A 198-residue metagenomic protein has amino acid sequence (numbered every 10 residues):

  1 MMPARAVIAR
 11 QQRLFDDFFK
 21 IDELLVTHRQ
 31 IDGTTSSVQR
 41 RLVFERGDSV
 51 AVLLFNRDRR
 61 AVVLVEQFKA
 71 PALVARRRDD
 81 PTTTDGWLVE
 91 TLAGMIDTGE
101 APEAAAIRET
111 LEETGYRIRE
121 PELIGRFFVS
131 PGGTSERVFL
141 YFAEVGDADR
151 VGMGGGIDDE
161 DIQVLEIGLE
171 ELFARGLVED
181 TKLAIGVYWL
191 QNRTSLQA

Functional and structural regions predicted by a protein language model:
M1-R10, F15-F18: Alpha-helical and coiled-coil interaction segments, frequently adjacent to or embedded within charge-biased
R5-R10, E66, D80, D85-W87 (+3 more regions): Nudix hydrolase/Nudix homology domain
F15-A61, Q67, L73-R77: Acidic, metal-coordinating catalytic segment for phosphate/diphosphate chemistry, firing primarily on the Nudix
D17-K20, V26-Q30, P131-R150: Active-site-adjacent beta-strand/loop module that shapes the phosphate/pyrophosphate-binding cleft
R29-I31, N56-D58, F68, E144-A148 (+2 more regions): Short loop segments at secondary-structure junctions
R41-F44, A61-R108, G156-D159: Conserved Nudix-box catalytic region and its N-terminal flanking loop in Nudix hydrolases and closely related
A51, R137, Q163: Conserved beta-strand and immediately adjacent loop positions that scaffold enzyme active sites
T98-E144: A contiguous pocket-lining binding segment that forms or flanks enzyme active sites
